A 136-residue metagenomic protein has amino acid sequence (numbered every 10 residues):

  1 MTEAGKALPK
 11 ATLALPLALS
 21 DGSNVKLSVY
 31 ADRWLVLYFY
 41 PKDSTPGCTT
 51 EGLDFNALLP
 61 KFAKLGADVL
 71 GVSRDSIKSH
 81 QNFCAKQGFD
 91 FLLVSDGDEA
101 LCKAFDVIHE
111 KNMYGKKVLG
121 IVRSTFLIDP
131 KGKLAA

Functional and structural regions predicted by a protein language model:
M1-A136: Chalcogenol-based redox active-site neighborhoods
